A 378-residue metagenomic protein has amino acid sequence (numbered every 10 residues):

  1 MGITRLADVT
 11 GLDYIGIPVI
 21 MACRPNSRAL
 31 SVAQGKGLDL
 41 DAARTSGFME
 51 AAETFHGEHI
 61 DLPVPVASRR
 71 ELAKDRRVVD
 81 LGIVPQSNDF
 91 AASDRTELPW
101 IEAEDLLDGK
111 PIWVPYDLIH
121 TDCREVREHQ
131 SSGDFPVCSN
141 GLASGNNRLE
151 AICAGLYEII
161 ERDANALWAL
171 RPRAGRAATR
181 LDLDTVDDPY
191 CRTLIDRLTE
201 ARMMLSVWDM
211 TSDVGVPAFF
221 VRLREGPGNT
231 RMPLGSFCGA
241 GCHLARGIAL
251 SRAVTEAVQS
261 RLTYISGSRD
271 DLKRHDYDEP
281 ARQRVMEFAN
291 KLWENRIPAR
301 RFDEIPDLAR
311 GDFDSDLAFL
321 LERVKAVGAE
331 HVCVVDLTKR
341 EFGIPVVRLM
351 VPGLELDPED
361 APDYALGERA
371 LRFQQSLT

Functional and structural regions predicted by a protein language model:
M1-T378: Helix-biased "structured C-terminal domain" signature
